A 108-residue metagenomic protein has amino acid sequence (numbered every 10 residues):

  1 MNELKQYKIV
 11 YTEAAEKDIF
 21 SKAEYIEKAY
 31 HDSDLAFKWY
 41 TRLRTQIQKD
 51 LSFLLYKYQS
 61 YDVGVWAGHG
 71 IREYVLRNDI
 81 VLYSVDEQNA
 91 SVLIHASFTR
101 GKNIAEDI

Functional and structural regions predicted by a protein language model:
M1-R44: Arg/Lys-rich, positively charged N-terminal/basic patches that mediate binding to nucleic acids
I19, T41, H69, Y74 (+1 more regions): Short alpha-helical segments used as structural interaction elements across diverse proteins
A23, Y30, L51-Q59: Short amphipathic alpha-helical interaction/hinge segments
Y30, Y74-I108: Enriched for short, Lys/Arg-rich terminal
S33-R44, Y61-V65, H69, G101: Residue-level signal for alpha-helical context at structural boundaries
W39-L55: Compact soluble domain cores
F53-Q88: Basic/aromatic recognition patch in beta-strand/loop cores that engages polyanionic ligands
